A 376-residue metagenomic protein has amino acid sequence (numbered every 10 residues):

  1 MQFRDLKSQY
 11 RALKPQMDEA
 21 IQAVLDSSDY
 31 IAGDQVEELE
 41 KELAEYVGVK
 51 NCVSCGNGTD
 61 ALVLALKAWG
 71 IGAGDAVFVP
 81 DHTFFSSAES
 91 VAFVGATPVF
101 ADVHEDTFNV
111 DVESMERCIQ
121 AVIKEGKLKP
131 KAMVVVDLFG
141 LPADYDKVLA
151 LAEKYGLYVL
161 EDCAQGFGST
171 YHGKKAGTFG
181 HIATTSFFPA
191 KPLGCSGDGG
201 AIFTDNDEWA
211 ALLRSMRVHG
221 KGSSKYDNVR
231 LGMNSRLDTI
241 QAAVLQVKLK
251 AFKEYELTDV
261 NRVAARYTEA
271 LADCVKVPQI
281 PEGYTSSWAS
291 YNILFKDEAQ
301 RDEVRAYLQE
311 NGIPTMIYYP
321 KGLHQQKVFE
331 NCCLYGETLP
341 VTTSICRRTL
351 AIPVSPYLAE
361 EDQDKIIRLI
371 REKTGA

Functional and structural regions predicted by a protein language model:
M1, A76, L157-Y158: Hydrophobic "anchor" residues on beta-strands that sit immediately upstream of conserved functional sites
M1-D29, D34, N311, P353: N-terminal "arm"/small-domain region of PLP-dependent enzymes with the aminotransferase-like
K7, V36-E42, Y46-K50, E113 (+7 more regions): PLP-dependent aminotransferase class I/II
S28-A76, H82, S90, F100-D102 (+2 more regions): Phosphate-binding glycine-rich loop
A92, L149, E153, Q309: Anion (oxyanion) recognition and catalysis
G95: Structured binding elements
D106-C195, A201-F203: Active-site phosphate-binding strand-loop segment of PLP-dependent enzymes
